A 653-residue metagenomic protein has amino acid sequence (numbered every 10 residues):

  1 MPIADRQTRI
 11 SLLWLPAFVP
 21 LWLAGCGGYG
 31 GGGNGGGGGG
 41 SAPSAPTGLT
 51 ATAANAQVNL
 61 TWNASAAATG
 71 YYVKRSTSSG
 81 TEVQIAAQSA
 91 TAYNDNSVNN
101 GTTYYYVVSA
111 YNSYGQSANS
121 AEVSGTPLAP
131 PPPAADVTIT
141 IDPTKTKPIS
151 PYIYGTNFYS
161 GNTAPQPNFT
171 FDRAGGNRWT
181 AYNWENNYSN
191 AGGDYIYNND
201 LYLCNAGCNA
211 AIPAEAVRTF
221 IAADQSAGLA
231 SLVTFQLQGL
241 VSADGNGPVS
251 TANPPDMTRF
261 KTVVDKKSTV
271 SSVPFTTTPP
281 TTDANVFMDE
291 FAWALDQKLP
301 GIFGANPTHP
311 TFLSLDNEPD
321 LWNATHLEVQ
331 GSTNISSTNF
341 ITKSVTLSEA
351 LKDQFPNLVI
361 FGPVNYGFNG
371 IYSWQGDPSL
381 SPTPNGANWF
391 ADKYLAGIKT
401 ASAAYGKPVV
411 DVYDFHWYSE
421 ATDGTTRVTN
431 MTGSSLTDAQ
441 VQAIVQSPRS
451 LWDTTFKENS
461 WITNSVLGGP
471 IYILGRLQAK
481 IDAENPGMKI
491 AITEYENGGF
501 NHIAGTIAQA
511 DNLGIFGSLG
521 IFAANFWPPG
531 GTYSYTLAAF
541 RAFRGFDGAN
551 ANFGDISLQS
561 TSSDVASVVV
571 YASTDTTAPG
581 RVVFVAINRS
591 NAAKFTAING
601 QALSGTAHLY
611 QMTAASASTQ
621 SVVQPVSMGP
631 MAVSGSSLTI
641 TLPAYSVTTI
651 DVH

Functional and structural regions predicted by a protein language model:
G36-A67, N100, S113-P130: Pro/Thr/Ser/Gly-rich low-complexity, intrinsically disordered linker/stalk tracts
A67-Q84: Extracellular low-complexity, O-glycosylation-prone stalks/linkers
D95-Y114: Beta-strand-rich modules
T140-E290, S314, P319-S336: N-terminal substrate-binding region of glycoside hydrolase catalytic domains
N285-L299, E328, S336-A504, Q509: Noncatalytic carbohydrate-binding groove/subsite architecture in carbohydrate-active enzymes
H502, Q509, L513-V583, T619-V622: Glycan-recognition and catalytic regions of carbohydrate-active enzymes
D564-G605, L609-M612, S646-D651: Carbohydrate-binding surface patches
G629-H653: C-terminal beta-strand-rich structural cap/linker in extracellular carbohydrate-active enzymes
